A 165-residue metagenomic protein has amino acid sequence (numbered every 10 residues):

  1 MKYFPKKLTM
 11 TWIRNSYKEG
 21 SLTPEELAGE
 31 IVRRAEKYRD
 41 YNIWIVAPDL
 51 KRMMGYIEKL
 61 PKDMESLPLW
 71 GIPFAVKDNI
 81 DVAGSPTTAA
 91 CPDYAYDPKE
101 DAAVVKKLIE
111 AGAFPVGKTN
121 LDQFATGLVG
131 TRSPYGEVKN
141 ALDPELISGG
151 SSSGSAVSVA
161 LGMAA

Functional and structural regions predicted by a protein language model:
M1-G55: An N-terminal boundary/leader segment
S21-L22, E65-P68, M163: Residue-level recognition of short, well-ordered coil/turn positions that link secondary-structure elements
Y38, P68-V104: Enzymes and membrane/adaptor proteins characterized by extended Gly/Ser/Thr/Asp/Glu-rich, aromatic-dotted
Y38-Y41, D63, A111-G112: Structured helix-beta-strand junction loops
L50-E58, G112-A113, D122: Long amphipathic alpha-helix in the N-terminal Rossmann-like dinucleotide-binding domain of NAD(P)-dependent
L60-N79, A113, K118-N120: Glycine-rich, aromatic-flanked loop segments that form ligand/cofactor-binding clefts across common enzyme folds
D101-A102, K106-A165: Short glycine/serine-rich loop segments
